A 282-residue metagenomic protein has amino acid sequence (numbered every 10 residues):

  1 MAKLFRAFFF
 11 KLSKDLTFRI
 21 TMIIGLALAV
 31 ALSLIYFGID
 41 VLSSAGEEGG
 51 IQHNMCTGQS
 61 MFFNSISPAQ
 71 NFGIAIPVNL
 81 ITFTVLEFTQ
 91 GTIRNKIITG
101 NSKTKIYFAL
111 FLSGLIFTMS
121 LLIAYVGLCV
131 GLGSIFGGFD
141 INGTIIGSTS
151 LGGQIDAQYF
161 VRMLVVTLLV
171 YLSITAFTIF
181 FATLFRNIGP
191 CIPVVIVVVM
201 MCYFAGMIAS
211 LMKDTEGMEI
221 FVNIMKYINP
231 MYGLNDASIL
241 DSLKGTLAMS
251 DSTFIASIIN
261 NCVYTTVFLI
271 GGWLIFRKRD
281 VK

Functional and structural regions predicted by a protein language model:
A2-K3, K14, F18-T21, G25 (+2 more regions): Alpha-helical transmembrane segments of multi-pass membrane transporters/translocases
A2-S13, Q158, R162-V165, M225: Membrane-interacting alpha-helical segments
F5-L26, L110-S120, G189-P193: Alpha-helical transmembrane segments and their helix-start/interface "positive-inside/aromatic belt" motifs in integral
G25-A29, G114, I196-M200, T265: Residue-level recognition of pore/gate-forming positions within transmembrane alpha-helices of multi-pass
L26-F83, F108-L184, L211, N229-I258: Secretory targeting signals
L34-V41, F185-Y227: Transmembrane helix segments
L80-T104: Transmembrane helix boundary and interhelical loop/hinge segments in multi-pass membrane proteins
I93-R94, I106-L115, V197: Short hydrophobic alpha-helical segments within the ABC transporter permease transmembrane module
